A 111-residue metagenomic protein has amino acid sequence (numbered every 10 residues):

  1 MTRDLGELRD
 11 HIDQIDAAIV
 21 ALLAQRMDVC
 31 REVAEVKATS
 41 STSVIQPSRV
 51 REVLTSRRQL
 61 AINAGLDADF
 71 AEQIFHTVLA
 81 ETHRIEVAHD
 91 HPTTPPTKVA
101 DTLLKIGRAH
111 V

Functional and structural regions predicted by a protein language model:
M1-H110: Domain-level signature for soluble enzymes in the chorismate/prephenate branch of the shikimate pathway
